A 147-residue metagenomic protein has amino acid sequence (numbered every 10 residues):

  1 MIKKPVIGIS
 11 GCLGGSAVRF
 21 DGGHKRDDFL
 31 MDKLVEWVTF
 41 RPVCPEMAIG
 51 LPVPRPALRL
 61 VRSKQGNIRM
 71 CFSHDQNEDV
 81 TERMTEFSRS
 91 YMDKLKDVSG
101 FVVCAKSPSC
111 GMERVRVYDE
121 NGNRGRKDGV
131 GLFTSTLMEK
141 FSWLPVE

Functional and structural regions predicted by a protein language model:
M1-V38: N-terminal phosphate-binding or glycine-rich loops at protein starts, especially the Walker A/P-loop of NTPases
S10-G11, C44, F101-K106: Short beta-strand segments
L13, M47-I49, S107-S109: Active-site-proximal loop/turn and secondary-structure-junction residues that shape catalytic pockets, frequently
A17, L51-P52, S109-E113: Short catalytic/ligand-binding loop motif for oxyanion handling, primarily in non-cytosolic enzymes, centered on
A17-F20, D75-V80, V117-D128: Flexible, glycine/proline-enriched loop segments at strand-loop-helix junctions that form or flank small-ligand binding
M31, T39-N67: Short, surface-exposed acidic-centric catalytic microdomains
Q76-K96: Glycine-rich anion/phosphate-binding loops
R89-E147: Internal, conserved structured core segments that host functional sites
